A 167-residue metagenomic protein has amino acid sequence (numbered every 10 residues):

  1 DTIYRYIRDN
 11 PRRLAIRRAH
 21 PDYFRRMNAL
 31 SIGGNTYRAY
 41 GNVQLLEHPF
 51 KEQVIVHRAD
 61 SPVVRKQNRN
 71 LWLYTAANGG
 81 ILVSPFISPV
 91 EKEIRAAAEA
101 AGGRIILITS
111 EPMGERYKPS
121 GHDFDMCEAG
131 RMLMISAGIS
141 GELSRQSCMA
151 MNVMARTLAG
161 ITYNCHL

Functional and structural regions predicted by a protein language model:
D1-S31: Short catalytic/metal-binding and nucleic-acid-binding patches
R25-L167: Glycine-biased, small-residue-rich flexible motifs in mid-sequence functional cores and linkers
